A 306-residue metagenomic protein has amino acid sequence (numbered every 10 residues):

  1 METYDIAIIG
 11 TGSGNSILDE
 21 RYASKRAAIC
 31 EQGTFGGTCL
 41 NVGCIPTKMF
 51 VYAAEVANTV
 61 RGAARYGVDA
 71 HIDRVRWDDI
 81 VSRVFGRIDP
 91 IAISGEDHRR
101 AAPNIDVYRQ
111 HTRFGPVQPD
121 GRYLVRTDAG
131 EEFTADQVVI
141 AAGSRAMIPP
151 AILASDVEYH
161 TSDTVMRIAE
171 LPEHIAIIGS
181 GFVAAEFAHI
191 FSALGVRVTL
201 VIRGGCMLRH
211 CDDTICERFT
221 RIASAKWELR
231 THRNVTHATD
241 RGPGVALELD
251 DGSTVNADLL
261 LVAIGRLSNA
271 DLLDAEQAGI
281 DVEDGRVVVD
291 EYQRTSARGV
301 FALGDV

Functional and structural regions predicted by a protein language model:
E2, N41-V42, P46-E132, C211-N234: N-terminal Rossmann-like dinucleotide/flavin-binding domain of flavoprotein oxidoreductases that bind FAD/FMN
E2-I29, I177, V183-A193: N-terminal Rossmann-like FAD-binding beta1-loop-alpha1 element of flavoenzymes
E2-Y4, T127-Q137, D250-L259, S296: Core beta-strand elements of the Rossmann-like FAD/NAD(P) dinucleotide-binding domain in flavoenzyme oxidoreductases
A7-T11, Y22-L40, V196-M207: Glycine-rich FAD pyrophosphate-binding loop
I8-N15, T34-F35, A146, M166 (+4 more regions): Residue-level detector of alpha-helix initiation sites
D89-A92, M166, P172-A176, F182-G242 (+1 more regions): Rossmann-like dinucleotide-binding cores of NAD(P)H-dependent redox enzymes
D156-P172, V255-V306: FAD-site-proximal beta/loop scaffold in flavoenzymes
